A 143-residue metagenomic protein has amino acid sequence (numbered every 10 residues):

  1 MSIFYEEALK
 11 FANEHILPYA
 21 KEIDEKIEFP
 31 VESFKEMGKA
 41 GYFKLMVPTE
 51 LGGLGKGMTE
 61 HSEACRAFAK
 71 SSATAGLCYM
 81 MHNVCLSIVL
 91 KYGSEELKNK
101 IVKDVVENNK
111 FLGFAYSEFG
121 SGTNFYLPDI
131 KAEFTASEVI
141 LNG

Functional and structural regions predicted by a protein language model:
M1-R66: Alpha-helical interface subdomain recognition
H15, Y19, I88, L112: Short alpha-helical functional segments enriched in proximate histidine and acidic residues
V31, V84-S87, F125-L127: Short alpha-helical linear motifs
K39, F43-N99, K103-N108: Internal helix-loop-helix
L54, L97-G143: Glycine-rich, Trp-frequent "lid" loop and neighboring beta-strands that shape and gate the flavin cofactor pocket
